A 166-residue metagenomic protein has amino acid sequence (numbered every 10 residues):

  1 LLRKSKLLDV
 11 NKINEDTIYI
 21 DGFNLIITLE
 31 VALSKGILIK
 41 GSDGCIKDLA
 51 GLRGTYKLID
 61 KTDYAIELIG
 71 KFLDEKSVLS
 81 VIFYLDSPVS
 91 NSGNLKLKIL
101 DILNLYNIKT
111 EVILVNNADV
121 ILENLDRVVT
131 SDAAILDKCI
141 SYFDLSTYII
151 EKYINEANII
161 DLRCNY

Functional and structural regions predicted by a protein language model:
L1-I18, L25-Y166: Charge-biased, low-complexity intrinsically disordered regions
